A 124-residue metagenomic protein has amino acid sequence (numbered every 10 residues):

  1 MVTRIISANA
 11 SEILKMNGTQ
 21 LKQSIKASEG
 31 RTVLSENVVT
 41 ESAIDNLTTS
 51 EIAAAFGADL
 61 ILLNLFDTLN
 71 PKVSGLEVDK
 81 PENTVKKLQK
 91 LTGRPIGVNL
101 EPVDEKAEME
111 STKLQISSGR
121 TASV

Functional and structural regions predicted by a protein language model:
V2-I13, N37-V73, E77-V124: Active-site beta->alpha loop and helix N-cap motifs at the rims of alpha/beta catalytic domains
E12-Q20: N-terminal short beta-loop-beta anion/metal-coordinating cradle
T19-S24, N83-K86: Intrinsically disordered, low-complexity boundary segments flanking structured domains
K22-T32, A54-L62: N-terminal glycine-rich anion-binding loops that anchor highly charged ligand groups
